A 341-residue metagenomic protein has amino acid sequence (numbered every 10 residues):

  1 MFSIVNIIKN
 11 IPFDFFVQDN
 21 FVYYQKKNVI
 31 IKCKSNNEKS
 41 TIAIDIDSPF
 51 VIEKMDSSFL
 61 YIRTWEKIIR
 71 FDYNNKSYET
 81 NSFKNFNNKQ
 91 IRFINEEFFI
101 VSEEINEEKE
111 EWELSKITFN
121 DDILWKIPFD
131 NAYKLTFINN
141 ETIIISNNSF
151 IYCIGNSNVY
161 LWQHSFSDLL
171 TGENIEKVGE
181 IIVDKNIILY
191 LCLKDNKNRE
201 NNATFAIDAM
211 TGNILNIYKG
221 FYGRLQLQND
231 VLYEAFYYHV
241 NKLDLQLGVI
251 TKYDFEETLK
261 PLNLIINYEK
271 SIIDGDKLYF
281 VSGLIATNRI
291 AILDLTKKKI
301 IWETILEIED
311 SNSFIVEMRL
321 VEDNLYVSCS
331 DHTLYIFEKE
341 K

Functional and structural regions predicted by a protein language model:
M1-F15, N37-S48, K76-N85, I123-F129 (+4 more regions): Aromatic (tryptophan-biased) beta-strands that constitute blades/sheets of beta-rich domains
K9-D19, D45-S58, K84-E96, P128-E141 (+4 more regions): Repeated scaffold domains used in trafficking and secretory/extracellular systems, primarily beta-propellers
V22, L60, F98-F99, T142-I143 (+4 more regions): Hydrophobic beta-strand positions that form the internal "hydrophobic ladder" of WD40/Gbeta-like beta-propeller blades
Y24-Q25, I62-R63, N106-W112, I145-S146 (+3 more regions): Short, solvent-exposed loop/turn segments at conserved positions within beta-propeller repeat blades
K34-N37, D72-K76, T118-D121, G155-V159 (+4 more regions): Short loop/turn segments that connect beta-strands within beta-propeller blades
D184, I188-Y279: Eukaryotic tandem repeat interaction scaffolds
I308-K341: Blade-level signature of beta-propeller repeat domains, shared across WD40, Kelch, NHL, RCC1 and BNR/Asp-box propellers
